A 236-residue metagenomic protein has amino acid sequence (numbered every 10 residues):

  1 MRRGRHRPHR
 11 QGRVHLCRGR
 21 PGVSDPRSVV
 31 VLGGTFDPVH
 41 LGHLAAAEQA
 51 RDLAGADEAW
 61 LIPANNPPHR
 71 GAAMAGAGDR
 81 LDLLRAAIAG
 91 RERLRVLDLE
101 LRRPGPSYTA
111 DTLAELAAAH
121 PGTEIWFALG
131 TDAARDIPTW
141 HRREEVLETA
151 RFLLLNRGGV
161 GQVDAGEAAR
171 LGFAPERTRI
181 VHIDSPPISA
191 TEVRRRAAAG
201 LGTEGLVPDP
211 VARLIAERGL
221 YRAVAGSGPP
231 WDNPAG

Functional and structural regions predicted by a protein language model:
G4-G236: Nucleotidyltransferase catalytic core that binds NTPs
